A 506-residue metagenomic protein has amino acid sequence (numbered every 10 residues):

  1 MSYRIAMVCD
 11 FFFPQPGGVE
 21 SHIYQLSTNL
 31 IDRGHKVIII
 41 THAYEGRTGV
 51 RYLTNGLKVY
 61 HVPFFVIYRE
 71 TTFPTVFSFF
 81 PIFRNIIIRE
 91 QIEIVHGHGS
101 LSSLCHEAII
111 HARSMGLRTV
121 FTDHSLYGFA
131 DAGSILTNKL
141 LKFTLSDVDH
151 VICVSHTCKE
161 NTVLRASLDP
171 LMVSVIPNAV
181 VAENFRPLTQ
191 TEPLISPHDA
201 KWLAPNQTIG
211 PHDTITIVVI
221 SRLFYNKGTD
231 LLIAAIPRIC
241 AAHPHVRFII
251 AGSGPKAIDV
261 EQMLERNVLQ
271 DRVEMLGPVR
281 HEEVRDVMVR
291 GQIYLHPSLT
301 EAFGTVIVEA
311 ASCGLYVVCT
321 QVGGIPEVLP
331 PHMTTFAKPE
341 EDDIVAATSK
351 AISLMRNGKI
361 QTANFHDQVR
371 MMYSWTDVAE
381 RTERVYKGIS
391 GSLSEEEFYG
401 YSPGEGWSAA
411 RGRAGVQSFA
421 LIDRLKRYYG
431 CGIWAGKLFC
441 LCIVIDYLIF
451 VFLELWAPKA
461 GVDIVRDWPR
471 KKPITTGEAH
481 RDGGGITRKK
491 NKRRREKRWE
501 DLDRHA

Functional and structural regions predicted by a protein language model:
M1-R47, R51, N55-K58, T376 (+1 more regions): N-terminal subdomain of nucleotide-sugar transferases
A43, T157, A179: Carbohydrate-associated surface elements
P197-P237, I249: Conserved donor-binding/catalytic core segment of Leloir-type glycosyltransferases
H198, P326-S353, T376: Change "using UDP/GDP/dTDP sugars" to "using nucleotide sugars
E261-V279: Nucleotide-activated donor-binding/catalytic signature segment of Leloir-type glycosyltransferases, i.e., the conserved
P278-V279, D286-G291: Short alpha-helical donor nucleotide-sugar binding micro-motif in glycosyltransferases
L299: Aromatic "clamp/platform" in nucleotide-sugar-dependent glycosyltransferases that forms part of the donor/acceptor
Y316-C319: Short hydrophobic beta-strand element within catalytic cores of glycosyltransferases and related nucleotide-activated
